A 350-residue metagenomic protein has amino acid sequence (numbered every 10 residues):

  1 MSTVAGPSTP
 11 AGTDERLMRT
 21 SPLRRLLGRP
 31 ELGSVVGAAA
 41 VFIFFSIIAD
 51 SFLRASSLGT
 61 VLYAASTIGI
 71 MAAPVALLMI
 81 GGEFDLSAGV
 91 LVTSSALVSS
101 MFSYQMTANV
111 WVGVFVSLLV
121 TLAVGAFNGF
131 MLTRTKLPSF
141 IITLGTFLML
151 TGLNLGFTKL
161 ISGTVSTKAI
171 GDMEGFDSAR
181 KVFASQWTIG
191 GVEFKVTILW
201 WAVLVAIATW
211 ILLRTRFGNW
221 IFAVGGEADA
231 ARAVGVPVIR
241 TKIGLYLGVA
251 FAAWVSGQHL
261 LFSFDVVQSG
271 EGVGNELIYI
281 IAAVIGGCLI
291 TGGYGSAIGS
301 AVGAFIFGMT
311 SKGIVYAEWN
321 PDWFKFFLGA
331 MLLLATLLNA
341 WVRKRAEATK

Functional and structural regions predicted by a protein language model:
M1-I43, I47, A233-R240, T310-K350: Cytosolic-side transmembrane-helix boundaries in multi-pass membrane proteins
E31-V36, V61, G69, V90-S94 (+8 more regions): Hydrophobic alpha-helical transmembrane segments
S34-S46, V75, F147-L155, W200-W210 (+4 more regions): Hydrophobic core segments of alpha-helical transmembrane domains in multi-pass membrane transport and ion-translocation
V41-M106, F130-L137, A283-I298, A330: Single transmembrane alpha-helix segments in multi-pass membrane proteins
T107-F147, G303-I306: Alpha-helical transmembrane segments within multi-pass membrane transporters and channels
A108-S117, A123-N128, G190-V267: Helix-loop-helix "hairpin" substructures at the membrane interface of multi-pass membrane proteins
S139-T215, I243-G244, F264-G272, E347-K350: Transmembrane helix-bundle core of multi-pass membrane transporters and related energy-transducing complexes
A253, S263-G329: Transmembrane alpha-helical segments in multi-pass inner-membrane proteins
